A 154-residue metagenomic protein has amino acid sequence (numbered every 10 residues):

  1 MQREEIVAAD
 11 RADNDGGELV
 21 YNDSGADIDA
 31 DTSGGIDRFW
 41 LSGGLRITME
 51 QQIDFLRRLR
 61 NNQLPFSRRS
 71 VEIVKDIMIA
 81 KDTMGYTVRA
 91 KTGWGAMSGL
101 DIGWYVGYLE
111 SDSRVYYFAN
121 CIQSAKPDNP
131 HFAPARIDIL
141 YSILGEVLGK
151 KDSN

Functional and structural regions predicted by a protein language model:
M1-N61: Mid-domain, small-residue-enriched loop/turn segments at the edges of structured enzyme/sensor domains
G44, I53-N154: Structured C-terminal helix/loop/strand segments within mature extracytoplasmic catalytic/sensor domains
